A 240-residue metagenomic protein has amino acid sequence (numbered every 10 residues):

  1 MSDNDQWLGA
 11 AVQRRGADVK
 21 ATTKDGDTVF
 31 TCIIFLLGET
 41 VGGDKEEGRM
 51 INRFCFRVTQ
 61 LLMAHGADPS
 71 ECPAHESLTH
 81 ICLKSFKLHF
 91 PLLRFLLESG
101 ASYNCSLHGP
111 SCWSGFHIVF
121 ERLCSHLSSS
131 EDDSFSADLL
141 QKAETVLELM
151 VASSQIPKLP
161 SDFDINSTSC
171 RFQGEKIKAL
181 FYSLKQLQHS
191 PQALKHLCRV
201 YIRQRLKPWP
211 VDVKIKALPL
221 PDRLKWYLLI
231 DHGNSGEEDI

Functional and structural regions predicted by a protein language model:
M1, T28-T31, K45, L61-L62 (+1 more regions): Cross-kingdom leucine-rich repeat
M1-N4, C32-F54, H80-H89, R122-L123: Ankyrin repeat A-helix N-terminal signature
A10-D18, F56-D68, R94-S102, V151-Q155: Ankyrin repeat domain, specifically the short helix-to-loop turn at the C-terminus of the second helix of each repeat
R15, T23, L36-L37, V41-R49 (+2 more regions): Solenoidal tandem-repeat scaffolds enriched in leucines and small polar residues
V19, G26, L36-G43, P69 (+3 more regions): Alpha-solenoid repeat scaffolds
T23, P73, L107-G109: Ankyrin repeat boundary/linker residues
G26, H75-E76, C112: Start-of-repeat signature of ankyrin repeats
R49, I81-I240: Cullin-RING E3 adaptor/co-adaptor recruitment helices
